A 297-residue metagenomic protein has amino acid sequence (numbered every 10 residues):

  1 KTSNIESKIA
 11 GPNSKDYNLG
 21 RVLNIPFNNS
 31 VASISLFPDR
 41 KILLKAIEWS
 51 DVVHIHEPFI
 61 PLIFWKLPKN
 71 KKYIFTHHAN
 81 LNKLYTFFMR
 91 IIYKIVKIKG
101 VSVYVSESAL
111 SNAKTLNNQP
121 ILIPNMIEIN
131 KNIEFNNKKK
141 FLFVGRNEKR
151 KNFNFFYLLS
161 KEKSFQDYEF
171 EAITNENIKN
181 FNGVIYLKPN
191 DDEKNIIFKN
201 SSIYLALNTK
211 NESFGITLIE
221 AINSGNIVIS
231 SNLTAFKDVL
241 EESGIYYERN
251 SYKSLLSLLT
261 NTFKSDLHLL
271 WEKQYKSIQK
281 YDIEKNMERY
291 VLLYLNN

Functional and structural regions predicted by a protein language model:
F37, N175-E176, V184-F198, T209-N211 (+1 more regions): Conserved active-site histidine-acidic residue motif and adjacent donor-binding/catalytic loop of glycosyltransferases
I55-P61, H77-N80: Short His-centered aromatic/hydrophobic patch
N80-S102: Membrane-proximal helix-turn-helix segments that form the acceptor-binding/catalytic region of lipid-linked
K97-N132: Donor nucleotide-sugar binding/catalytic pocket of nucleotide-sugar-dependent glycosyltransferases
K131, K264-N297: A charged, aromatic-enriched C-terminal amphipathic alpha-helix characteristic of glycosyltransferases across folds
I133-K151, Y157-K161, E171: Conserved donor-binding/catalytic core segment of Leloir-type glycosyltransferases
I227-S230: Short hydrophobic beta-strand element within catalytic cores of glycosyltransferases and related nucleotide-activated
G244-K253, T260-S265: Conserved acidic donor-binding segment of nucleotide-sugar-dependent glycosyltransferases
